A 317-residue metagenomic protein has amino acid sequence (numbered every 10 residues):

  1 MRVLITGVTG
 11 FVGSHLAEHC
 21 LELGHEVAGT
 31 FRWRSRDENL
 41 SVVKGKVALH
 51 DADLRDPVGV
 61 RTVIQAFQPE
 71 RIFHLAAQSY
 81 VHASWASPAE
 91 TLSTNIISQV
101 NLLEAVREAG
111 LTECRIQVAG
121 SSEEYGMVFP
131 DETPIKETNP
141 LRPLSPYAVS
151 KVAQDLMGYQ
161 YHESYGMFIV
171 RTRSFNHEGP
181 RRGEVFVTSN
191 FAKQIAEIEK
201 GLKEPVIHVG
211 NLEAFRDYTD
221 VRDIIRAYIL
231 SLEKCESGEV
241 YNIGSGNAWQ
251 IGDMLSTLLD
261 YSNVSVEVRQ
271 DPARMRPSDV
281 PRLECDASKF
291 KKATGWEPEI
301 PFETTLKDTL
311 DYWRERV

Functional and structural regions predicted by a protein language model:
M1-H177, I300: N-terminal Rossmann-like NAD(P)+-binding domain of SDR-like oxidoreductases, especially those catalyzing
R2, H25, F302-V317: Amphipathic terminal alpha-helices
H15, S87, A105, A109 (+6 more regions): Generic structural signal for alpha-helix termini and adjacent loop/cap motifs
L49, I169, I207, V266-Q270: Generic structural signal for residues in well-ordered beta-strands
R55, A86, T94-I97, T138 (+8 more regions): Residue-level signal for the nucleotide or nucleotide-sugar donor/cofactor binding architecture
V128-P134, L156-D217, V221-L232, G246-A248 (+1 more regions): NAD(P)-dependent short-chain dehydrogenase/reductase
N190-F191, K234-M275, A287: Mid/C-terminal beta-alpha module of Rossmann-like enzyme folds, strongest in SDR-family dehydrogenases/epimerases
V221, V240, A273-E297, P301 (+1 more regions): Conserved C-terminal active-site "lid" loop/helix of NAD(P)H-dependent oxidoreductases that clamps the redox cofactor
